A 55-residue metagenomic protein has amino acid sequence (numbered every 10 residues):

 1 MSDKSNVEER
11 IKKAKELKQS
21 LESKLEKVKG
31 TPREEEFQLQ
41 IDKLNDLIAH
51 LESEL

Functional and structural regions predicted by a protein language model:
K4-V7: Repeat-based scaffolding regions
R10-L55: Short, charge-rich amphipathic interface segments used for partner binding and complex assembly
